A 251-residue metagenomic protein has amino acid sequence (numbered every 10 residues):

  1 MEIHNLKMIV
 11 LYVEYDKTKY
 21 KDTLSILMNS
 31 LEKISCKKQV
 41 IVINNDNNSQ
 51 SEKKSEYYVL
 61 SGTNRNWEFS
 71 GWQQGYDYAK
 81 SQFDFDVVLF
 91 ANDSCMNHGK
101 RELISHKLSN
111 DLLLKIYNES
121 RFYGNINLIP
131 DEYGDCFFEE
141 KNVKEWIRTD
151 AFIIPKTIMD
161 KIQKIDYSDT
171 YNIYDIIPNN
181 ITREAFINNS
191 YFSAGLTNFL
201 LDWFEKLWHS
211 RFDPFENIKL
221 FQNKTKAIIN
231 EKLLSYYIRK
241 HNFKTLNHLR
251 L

Functional and structural regions predicted by a protein language model:
M1-L251: ER/Golgi luminal nucleotide-sugar-dependent glycosyltransferases, focusing on the catalytic module
